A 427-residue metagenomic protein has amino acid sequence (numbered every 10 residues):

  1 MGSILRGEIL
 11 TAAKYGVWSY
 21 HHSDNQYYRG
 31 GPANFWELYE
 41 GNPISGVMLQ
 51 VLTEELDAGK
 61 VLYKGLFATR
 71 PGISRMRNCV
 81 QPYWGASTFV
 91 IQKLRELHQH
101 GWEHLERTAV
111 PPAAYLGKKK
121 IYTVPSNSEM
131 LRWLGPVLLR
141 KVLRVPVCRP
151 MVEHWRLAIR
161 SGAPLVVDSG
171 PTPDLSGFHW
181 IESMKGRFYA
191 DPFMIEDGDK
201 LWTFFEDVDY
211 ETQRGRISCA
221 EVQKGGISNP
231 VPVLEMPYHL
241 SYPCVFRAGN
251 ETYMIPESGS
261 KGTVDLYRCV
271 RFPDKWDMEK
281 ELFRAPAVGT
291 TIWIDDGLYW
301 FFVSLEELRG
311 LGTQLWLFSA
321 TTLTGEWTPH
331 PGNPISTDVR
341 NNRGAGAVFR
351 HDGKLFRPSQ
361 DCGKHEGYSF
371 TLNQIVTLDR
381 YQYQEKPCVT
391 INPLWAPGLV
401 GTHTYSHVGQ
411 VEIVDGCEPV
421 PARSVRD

Functional and structural regions predicted by a protein language model:
G2-R132, P136-V137, K141: Donor/substrate-binding cores of folate-linked one-carbon enzymes
L131-D427: Carbohydrate-active catalytic/glycan-binding domains of CAZyme proteins, especially the secreted or lumenal ectodomains
